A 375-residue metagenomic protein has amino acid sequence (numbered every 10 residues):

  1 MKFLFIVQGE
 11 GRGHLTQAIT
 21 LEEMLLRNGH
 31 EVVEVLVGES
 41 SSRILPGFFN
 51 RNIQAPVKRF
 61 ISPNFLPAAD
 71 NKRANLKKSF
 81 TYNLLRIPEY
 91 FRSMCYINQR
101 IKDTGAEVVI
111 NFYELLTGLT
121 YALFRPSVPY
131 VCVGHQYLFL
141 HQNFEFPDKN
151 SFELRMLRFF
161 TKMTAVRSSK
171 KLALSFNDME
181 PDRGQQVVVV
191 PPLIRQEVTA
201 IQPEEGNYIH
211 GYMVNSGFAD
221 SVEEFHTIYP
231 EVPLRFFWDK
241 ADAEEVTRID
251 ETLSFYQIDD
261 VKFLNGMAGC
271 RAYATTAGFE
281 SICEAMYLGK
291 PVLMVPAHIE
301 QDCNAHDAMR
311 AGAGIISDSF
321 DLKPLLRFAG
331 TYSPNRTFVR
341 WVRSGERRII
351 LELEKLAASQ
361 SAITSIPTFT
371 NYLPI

Functional and structural regions predicted by a protein language model:
V7-I19: A short, glycine/small-residue-rich beta-strand->loop->alpha-helix junction that serves as a flexible
G9, R27-L85: Conserved nucleotide-sugar phosphate-binding/catalytic loop shared by glycosyltransferases and other
I44, V109-F124: An aromatic- and histidine-rich active-site surface loop
K72-V108, L115-L116: Conserved nucleotide-sugar donor-binding subdomain of glycosyltransferases
V109-F112, N265-N304: A donor-sugar binding/catalytic signature common to diverse glycosyltransferases and related nucleotide-sugar
F124, V128-V189: Active-site-proximal region of nucleotide-activated glycan assembly enzymes, centered on histidine/acidic-rich loops
L193-G269: Donor-nucleotide binding loops and adjacent catalytic segments primarily of GT-B fold Leloir glycosyltransferases
R327-I375: C-terminal amphipathic helix plus adjacent low-complexity, charged tail appended to glycosyltransferase catalytic
